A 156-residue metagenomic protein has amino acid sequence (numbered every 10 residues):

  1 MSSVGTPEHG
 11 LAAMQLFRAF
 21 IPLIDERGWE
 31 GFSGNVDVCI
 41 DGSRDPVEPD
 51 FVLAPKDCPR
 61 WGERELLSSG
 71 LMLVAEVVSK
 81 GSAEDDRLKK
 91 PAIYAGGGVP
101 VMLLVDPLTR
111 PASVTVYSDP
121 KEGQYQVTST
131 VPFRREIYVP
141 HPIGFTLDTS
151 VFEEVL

Functional and structural regions predicted by a protein language model:
M1-L156: Gly/Pro/Ser/Thr-rich low-complexity, intrinsically disordered segments predominantly at protein N-termini
